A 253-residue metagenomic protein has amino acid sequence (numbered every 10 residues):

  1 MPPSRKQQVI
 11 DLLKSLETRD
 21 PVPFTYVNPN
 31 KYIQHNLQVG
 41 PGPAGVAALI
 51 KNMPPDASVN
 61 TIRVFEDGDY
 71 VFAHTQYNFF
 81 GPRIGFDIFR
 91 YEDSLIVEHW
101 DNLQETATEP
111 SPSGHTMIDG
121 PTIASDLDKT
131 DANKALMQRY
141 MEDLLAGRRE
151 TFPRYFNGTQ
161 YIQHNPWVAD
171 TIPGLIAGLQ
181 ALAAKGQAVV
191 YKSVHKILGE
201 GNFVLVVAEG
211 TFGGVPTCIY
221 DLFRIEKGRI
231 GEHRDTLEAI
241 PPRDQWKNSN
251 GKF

Functional and structural regions predicted by a protein language model:
M1-F253: C-terminal and inter-domain tail/linker signature
